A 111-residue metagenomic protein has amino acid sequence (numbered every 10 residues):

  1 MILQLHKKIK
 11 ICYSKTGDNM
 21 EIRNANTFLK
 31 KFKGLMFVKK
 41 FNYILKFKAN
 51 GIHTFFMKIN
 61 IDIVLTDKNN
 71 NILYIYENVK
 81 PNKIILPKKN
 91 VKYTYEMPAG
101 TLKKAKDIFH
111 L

Functional and structural regions predicted by a protein language model:
I2-L111: Compact, glycine-rich, soluble single-domain proteins
